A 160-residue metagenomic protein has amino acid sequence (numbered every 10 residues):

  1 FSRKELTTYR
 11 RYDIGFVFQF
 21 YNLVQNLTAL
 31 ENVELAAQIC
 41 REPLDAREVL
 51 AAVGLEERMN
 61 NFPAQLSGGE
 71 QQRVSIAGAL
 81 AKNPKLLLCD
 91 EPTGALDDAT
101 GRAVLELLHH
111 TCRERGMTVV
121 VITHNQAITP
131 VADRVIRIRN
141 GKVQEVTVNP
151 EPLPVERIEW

Functional and structural regions predicted by a protein language model:
F1-I138: ABC family nucleotide-binding domain
R134, K142-W160: Conserved beta-strand-loop-alpha-helix hinge in the C-terminal portion of ABC ATPase nucleotide-binding domains
